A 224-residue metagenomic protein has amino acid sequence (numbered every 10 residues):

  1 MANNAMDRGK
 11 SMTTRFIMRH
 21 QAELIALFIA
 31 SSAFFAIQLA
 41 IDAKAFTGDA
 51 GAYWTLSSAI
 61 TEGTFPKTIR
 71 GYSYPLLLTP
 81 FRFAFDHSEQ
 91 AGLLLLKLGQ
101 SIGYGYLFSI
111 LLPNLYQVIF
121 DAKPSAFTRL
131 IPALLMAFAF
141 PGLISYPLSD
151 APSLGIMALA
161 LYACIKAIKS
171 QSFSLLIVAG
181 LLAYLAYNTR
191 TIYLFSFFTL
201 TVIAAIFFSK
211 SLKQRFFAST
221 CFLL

Functional and structural regions predicted by a protein language model:
M1-A36, A126, S209, R215-L223: Start-transfer (signal-anchor) and selected internal transmembrane alpha helices of multi-pass inner/ER membrane
A22-E23, F108-F138, L154-G155, Q171-I177: Transmembrane-helix signature of polytopic, membrane-embedded enzymes that assemble or transfer cell-envelope glycans
I41-L56, F65-F81, Q90-A91: Extracytoplasmic catalytic/substrate-binding loops of multi-pass membrane glycan-assembly enzymes
T68, Y72, L76, D86-F108: Loop-to-helix entry region of an early transmembrane alpha helix in multi-pass inner-membrane enzymes
L96-I102, P132-A133, F140-L159, C164 (+2 more regions): Multi-pass, polyprenyl lipid-linked donor-dependent membrane glycosyltransferases
G155, I177-V178, I192-F207: Transmembrane-embedded, aromatic-rich helix segments that form part of the hydrophobic channel/pocket engaging
A163-Y184, R215-A218: Short hydrophobic alpha-helices at membrane interfaces in multi-pass membrane enzymes
L175-R190, V202, L223: Membrane-interface alpha helices of multi-pass inner-membrane proteins
